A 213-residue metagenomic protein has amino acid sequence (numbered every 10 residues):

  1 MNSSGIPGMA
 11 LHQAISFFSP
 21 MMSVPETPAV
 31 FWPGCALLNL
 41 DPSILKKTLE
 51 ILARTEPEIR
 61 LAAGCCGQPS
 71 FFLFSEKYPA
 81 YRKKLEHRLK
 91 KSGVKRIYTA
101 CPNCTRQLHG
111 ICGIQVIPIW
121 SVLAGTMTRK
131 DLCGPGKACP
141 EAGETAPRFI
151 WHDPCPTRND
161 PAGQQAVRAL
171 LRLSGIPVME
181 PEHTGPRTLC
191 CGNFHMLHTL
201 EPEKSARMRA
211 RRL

Functional and structural regions predicted by a protein language model:
M1-Q115, T126: Iron-sulfur-cluster electron-transfer modules
Q13-A14, V122, A206: Short gly/ser/thr-rich secondary-structure transition/capping motifs
P33, W120, D153: A cross-domain feature marking catalytic cores of carbohydrate-active enzymes and several ubiquitous metabolic/repair
Q68, S121, N193: Active-site donor-binding loop signature of nucleotide-sugar glycosyltransferases
S75-P79, Q115-V116, G134-P135, M196-T199: Short, hinge-like loop/turn segments at secondary-structure boundaries
P118-G125, H183-T184: Short, acidic/turn-prone active-site loops that include or flank metal/cofactor- and phosphate-binding residues
R129-L213: Redox cofactor-anchoring modules in respiratory/redox and cofactor-processing assemblies
